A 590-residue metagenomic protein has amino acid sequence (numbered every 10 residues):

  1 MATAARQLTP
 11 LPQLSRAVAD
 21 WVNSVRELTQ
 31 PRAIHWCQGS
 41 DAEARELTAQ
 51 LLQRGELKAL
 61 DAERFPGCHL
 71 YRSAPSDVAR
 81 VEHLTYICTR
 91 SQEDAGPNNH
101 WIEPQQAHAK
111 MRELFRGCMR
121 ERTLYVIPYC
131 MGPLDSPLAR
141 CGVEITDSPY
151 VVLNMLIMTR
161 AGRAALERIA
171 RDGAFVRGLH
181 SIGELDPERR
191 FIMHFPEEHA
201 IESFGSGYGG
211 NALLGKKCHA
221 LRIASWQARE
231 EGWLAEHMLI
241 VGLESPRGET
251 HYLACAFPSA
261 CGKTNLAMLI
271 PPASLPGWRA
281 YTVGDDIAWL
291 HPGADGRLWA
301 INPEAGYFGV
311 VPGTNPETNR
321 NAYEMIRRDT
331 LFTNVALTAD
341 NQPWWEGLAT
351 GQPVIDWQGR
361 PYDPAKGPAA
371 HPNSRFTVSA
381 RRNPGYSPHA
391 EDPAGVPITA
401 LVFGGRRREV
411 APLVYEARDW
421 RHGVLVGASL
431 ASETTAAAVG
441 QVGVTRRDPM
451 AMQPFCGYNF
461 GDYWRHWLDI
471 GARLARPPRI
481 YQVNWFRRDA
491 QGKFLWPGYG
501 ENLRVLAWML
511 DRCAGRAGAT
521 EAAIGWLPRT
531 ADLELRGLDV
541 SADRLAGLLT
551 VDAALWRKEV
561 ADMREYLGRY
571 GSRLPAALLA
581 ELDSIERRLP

Functional and structural regions predicted by a protein language model:
A2-D172: N-terminal accessory targeting/assembly segments
R54, K58-P66, S73-A74, A79-R80 (+5 more regions): Conserved NTP phosphate-binding and transfer environment spanning the P-loop NTPase/kinase superfamily
P133, E244-G248, H291-R297: Short acidic-glycine loop/turn motifs at beta-strand connectors
V176-H237: Charged, amphipathic alpha-helical linker segments immediately N-terminal to NTP-binding catalytic cores
H237-S245: Pre-Walker A adenine-sensing motif
T250-L275: Glycine-rich phosphate-binding P-loop
P276-P292: Short beta-strand-centered segment that lines the nucleotide-binding/catalytic pocket of NTP-utilizing
D295-Y307: A short alpha/beta connector and helix-capping loop motif
